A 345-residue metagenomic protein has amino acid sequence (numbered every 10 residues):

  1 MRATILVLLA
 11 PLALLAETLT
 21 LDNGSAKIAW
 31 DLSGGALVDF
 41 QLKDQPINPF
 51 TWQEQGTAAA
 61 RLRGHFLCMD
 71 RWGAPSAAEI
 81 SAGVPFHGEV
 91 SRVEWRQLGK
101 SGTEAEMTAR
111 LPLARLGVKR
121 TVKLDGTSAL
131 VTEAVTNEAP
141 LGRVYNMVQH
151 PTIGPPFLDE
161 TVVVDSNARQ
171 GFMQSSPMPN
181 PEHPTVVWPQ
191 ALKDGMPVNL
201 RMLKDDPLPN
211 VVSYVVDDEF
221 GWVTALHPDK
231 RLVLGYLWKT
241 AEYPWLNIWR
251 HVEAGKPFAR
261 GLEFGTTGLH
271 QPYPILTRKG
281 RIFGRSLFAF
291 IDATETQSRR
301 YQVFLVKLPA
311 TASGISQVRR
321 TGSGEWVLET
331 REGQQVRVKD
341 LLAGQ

Functional and structural regions predicted by a protein language model:
M1-T4: Positively charged n-region of N-terminal signal peptides that target proteins for export
L8-L9, N137: Intrinsically disordered and other compositionally biased segments
L9-A16: Hydrophobic h-region of N-terminal signal peptides that target proteins for export in Gram-negative bacteria
E17-L130, E138-Q345: Surface-exposed acidic/polar loop and edge beta-strand patches at domain peripheries
